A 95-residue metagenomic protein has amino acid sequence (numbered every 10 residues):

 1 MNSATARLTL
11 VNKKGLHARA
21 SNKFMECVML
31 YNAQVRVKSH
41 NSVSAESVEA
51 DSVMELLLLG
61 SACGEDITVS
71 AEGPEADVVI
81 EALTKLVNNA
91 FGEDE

Functional and structural regions predicted by a protein language model:
M1-N2, E95: SAM-dependent methyltransferases
N2-N12: Short amphipathic
A4, A33, E65: Residue-level signal for beta-strand positions within conserved beta-sheet cores that form or flank
T9-V11, K38-S39, A76, L86: Aromatic-enriched hydrophobic runs in primary sequence
V11-A62: Compact, glycine-rich, soluble single-domain proteins
L58, A62-E95: C-terminal structural segments of small proteins and small subunits
